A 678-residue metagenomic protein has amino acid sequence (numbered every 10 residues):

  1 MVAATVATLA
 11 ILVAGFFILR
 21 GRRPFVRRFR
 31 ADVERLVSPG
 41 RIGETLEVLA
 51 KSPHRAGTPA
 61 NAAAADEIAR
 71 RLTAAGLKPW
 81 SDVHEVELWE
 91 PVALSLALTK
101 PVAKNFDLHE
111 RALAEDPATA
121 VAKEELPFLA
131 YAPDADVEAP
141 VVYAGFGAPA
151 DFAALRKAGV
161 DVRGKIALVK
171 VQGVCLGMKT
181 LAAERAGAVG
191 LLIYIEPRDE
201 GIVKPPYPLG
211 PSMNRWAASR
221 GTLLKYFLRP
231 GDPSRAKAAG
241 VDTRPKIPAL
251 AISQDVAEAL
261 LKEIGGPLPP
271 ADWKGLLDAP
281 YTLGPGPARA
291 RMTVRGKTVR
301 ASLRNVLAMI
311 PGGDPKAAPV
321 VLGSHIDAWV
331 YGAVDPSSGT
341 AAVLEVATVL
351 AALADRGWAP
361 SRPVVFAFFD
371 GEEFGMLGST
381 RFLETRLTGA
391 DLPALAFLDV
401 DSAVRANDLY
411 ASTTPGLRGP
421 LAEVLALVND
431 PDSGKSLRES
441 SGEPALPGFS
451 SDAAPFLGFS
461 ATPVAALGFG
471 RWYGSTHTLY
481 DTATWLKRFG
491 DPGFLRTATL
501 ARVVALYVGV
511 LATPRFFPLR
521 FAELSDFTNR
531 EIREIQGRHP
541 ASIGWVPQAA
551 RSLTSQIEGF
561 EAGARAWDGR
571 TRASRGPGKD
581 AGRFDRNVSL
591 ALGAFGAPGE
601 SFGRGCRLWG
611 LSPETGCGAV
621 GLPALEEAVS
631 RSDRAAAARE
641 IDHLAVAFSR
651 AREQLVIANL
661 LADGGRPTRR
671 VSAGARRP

Functional and structural regions predicted by a protein language model:
V2-K78, D242-P245, P311-G312: N-terminal hydrophobic or amphipathic helices/low-complexity stretches enriched in small/hydrophobic/Pro/Gly
R28-L36, A50-P59, P127-A132, Y143 (+10 more regions): Second-shell loop/turn segments in exported
V37, A103-N105, P133, N214-L268 (+8 more regions): Metal-dependent peptidase/peptidase-like ectodomains
E44, L350-G375, F397-V400: Short helix-loop-beta-strand segments that form the rim/entrance of peptidase-like active sites
E47-I166, Y207-A218, L303: Noncatalytic luminal/extracellular "stalk/propeptide" segments of secretory-pathway proteins
A120-A154, L228-V334, E345-T348, A352-R356: Soluble metallo-hydrolase cores and metallopeptidase-like ectodomains found primarily in the secretory/periplasmic
G145-G210, G313, A317, W329 (+2 more regions): A conserved hydrophobic secondary-structure block that centers on an alpha-helix together with its immediately flanking
A498, R502-L506, L511-G674: C-terminal non-catalytic alpha-helical accessory regions
